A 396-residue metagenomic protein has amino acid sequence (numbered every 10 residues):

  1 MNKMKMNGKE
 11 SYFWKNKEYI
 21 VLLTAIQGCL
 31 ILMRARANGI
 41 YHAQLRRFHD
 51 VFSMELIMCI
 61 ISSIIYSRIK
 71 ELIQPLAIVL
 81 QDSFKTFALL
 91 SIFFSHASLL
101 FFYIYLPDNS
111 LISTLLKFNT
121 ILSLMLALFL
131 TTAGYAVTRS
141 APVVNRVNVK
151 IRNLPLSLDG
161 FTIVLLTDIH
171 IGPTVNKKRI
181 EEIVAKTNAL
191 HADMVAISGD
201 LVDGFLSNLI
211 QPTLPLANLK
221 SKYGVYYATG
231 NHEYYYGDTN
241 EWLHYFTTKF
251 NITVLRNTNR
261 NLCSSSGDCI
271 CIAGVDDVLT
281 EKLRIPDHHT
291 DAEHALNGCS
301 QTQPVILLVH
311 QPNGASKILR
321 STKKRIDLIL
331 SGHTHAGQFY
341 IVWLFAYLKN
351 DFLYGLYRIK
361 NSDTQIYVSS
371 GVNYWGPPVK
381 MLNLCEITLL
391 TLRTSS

Functional and structural regions predicted by a protein language model:
M1-S140: Non-catalytic terminal accessory segments
S11-I20, T24-I40, F48, F93-L99 (+2 more regions): Binuclear metal-dependent phosphoesterase catalytic core
L76-D82, P107-N119, V144-L154, N176-L190: Alpha-helical membrane-embedding segments and immediately adjacent membrane-interface amphipathic helices
N153-S396: Soluble catalytic domains of enzymes that build or remodel membrane lipids, polysaccharides, and related
